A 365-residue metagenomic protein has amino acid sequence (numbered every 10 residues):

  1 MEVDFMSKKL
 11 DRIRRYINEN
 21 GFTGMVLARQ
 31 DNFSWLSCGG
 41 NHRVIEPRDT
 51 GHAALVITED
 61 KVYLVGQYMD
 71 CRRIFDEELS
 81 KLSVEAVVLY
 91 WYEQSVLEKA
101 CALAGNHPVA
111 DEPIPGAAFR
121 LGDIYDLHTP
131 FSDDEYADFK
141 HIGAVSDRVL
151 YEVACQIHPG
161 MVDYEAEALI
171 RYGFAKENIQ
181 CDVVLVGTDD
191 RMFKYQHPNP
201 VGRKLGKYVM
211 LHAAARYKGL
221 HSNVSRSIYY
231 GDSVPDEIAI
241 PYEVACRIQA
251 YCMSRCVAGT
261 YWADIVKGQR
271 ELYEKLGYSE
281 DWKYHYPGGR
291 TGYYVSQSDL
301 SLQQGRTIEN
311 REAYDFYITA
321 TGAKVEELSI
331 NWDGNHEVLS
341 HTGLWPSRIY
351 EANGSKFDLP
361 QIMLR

Functional and structural regions predicted by a protein language model:
M1-R365: Active-site neighborhoods and metal-handling regions in enzymes and metal-associated proteins
